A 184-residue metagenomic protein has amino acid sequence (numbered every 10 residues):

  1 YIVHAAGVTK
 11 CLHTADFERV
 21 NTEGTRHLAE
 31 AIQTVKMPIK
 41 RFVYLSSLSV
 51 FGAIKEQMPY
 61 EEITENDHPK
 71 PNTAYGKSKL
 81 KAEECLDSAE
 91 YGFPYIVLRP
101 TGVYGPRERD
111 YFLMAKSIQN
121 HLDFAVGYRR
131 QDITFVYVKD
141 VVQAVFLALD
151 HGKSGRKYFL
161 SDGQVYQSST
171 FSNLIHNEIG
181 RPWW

Functional and structural regions predicted by a protein language model:
Y1-E23, H27, G52: NAD(P)H-binding glycine-rich loop region in Rossmannoid oxidoreductase-like domains and their noncatalytic homologs
H4, H27-A74: Conserved Rossmann-fold NAD(P)-dependent oxidoreductase catalytic core, especially the SDR/UDP-sugar
N21, T64, Y75-K79: Active-site YXXXK catalytic motif of short-chain dehydrogenase/reductase
V50-G52, T73-A74, F93-L113: Flexible, glycine-rich beta-alpha linker
E56, K70-L98: Active-site Tyr-X1-5-Lys
E62-H68, A115-V126: A short C-terminal helix-loop "cap" of Rossmann-like NAD(P)-dependent dehydrogenase/epimerase domains
K81, E108-L113, G127-L149, G155-R156: Substrate-positioning beta->alpha
A148-W184: Mid/C-terminal beta-alpha module of Rossmann-like enzyme folds, strongest in SDR-family dehydrogenases/epimerases
